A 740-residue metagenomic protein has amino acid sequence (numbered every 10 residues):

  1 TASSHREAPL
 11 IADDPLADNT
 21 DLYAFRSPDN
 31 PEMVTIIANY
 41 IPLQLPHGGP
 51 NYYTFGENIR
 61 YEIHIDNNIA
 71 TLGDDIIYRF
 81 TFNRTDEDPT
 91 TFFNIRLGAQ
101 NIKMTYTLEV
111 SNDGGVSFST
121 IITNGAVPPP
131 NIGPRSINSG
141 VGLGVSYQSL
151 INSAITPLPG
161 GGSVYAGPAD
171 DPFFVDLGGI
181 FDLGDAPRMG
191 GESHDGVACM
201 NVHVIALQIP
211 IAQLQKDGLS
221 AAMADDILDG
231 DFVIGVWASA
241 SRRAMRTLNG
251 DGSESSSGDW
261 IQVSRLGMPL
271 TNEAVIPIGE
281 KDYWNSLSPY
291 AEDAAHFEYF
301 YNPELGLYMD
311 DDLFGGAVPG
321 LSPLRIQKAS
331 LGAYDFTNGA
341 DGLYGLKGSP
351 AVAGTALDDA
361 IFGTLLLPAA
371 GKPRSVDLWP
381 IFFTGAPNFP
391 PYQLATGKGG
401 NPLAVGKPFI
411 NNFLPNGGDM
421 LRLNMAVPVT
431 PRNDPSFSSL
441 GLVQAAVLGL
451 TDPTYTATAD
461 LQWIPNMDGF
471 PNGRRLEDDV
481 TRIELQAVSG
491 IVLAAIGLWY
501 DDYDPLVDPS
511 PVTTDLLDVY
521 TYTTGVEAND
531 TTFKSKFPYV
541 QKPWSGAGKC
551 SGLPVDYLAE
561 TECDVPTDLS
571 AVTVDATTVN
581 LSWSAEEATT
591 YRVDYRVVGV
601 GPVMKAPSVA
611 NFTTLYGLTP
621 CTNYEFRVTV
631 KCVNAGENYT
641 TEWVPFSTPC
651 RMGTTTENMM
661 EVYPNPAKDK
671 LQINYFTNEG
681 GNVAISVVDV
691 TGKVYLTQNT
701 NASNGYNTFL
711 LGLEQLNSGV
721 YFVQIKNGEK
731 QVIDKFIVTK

Functional and structural regions predicted by a protein language model:
A2-E560: Surface-exposed extracytoplasmic segments
E562-V572, G653-E661: Proline-enriched interdomain boundary motifs that mark the N-terminal boundary and often initiate the first structured
P566, W583, V593, L615 (+1 more regions): An aromatic-rich alpha-helical recognition segment common to small helix-rich domains
T577-A588: Conserved aromatic anchor
Y591-Y595, V600-M604, T619-E625, T629 (+2 more regions): C-terminal outer-membrane/trafficking sorting elements
V609-T614, N707-F709: Short S/T/G- and acidic-enriched coil/turn segments that sit immediately N-terminal to beta-strands in beta-sandwich
C632-R651: Extracellular fibronectin type III
